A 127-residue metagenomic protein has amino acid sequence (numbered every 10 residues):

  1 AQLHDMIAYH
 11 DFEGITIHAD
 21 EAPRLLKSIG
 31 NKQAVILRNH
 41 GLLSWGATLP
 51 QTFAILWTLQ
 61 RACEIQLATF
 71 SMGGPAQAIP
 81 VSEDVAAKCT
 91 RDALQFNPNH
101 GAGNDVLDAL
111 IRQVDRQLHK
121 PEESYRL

Functional and structural regions predicted by a protein language model:
A1-L127: Glycine-rich flexible loops
